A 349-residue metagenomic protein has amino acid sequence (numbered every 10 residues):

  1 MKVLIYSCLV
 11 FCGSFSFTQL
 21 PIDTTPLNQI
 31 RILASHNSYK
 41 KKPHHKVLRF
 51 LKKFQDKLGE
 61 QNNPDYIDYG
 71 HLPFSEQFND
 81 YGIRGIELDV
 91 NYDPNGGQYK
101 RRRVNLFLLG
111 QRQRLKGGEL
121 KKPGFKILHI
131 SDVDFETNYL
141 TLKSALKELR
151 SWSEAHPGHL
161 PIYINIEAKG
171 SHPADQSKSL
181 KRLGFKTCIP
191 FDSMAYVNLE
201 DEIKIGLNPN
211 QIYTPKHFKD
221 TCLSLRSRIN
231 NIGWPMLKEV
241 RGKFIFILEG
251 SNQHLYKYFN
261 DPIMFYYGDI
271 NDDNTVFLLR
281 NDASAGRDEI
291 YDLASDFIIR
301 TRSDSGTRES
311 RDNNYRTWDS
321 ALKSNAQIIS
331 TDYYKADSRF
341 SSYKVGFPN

Functional and structural regions predicted by a protein language model:
M1-Q19: Bacterial Sec-dependent N-terminal signal peptides
Q19-N349: Catalytic cores of phosphodiester-bond hydrolases, prominently lipid phosphodiesterases
